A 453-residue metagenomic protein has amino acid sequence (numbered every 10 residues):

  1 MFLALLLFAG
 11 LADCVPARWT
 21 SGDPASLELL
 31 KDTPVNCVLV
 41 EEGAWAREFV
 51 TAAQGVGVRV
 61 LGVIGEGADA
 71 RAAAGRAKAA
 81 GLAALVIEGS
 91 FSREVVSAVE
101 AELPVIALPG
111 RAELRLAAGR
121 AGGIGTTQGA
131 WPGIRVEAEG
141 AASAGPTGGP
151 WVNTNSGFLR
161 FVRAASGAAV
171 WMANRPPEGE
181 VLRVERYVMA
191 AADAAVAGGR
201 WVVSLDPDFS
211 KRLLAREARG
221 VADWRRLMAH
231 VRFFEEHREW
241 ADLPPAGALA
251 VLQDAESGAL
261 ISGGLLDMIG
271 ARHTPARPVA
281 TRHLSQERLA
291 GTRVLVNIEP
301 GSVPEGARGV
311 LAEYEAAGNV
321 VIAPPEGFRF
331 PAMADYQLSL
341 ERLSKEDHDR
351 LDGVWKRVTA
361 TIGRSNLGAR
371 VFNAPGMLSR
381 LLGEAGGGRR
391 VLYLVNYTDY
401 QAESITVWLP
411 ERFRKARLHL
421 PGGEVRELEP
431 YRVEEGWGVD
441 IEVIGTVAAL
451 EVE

Functional and structural regions predicted by a protein language model:
F2, L7-G301, E305-N319, P324-A332 (+2 more regions): Glycan-processing catalytic domains of CAZymes
W201, R342-G368: Catalytic cores of secreted or luminal carbohydrate-active enzymes
H237-S257, R364-D399: Surface beta-strand/loop "capping" patches
L265, Y397-R414: Surface-exposed beta-strand/loop patches in extracellular or lumenal glycoproteins
G306, G318-N319, R432-E453: C-terminal beta-strand-rich structural cap/linker in extracellular carbohydrate-active enzymes
G387-V391, A402, E434-G438: A generic structural signal for beta-strand entry/edge sites
R417-W437: Solvent-exposed beta-strand/loop surfaces of large extracellular or lumenal domains
